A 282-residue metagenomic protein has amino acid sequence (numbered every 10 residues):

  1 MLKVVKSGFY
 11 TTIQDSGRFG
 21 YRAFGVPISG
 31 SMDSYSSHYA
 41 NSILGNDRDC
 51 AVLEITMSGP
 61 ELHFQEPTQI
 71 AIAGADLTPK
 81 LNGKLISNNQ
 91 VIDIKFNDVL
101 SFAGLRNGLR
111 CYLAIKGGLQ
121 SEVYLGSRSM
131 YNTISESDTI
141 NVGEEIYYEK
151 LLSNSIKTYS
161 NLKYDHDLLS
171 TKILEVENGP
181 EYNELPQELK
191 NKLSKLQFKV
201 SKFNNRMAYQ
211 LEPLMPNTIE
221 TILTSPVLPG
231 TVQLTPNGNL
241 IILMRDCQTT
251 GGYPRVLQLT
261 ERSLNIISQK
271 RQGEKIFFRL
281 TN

Functional and structural regions predicted by a protein language model:
M1-N282: Conserved "landmark" site that anchors the functional core of diverse proteins
